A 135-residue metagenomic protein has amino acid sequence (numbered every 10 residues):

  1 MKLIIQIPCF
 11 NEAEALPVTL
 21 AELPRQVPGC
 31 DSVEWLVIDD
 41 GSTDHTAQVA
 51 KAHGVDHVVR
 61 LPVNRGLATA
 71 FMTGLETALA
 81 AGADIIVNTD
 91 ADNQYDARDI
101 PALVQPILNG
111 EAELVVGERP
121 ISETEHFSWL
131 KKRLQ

Functional and structural regions predicted by a protein language model:
K2-I4, E34: Cell-envelope/extracellular polymer assembly enzymes that use nucleotide-activated donors
E12-V27: Short, well-formed alpha-helical segments that are part of the catalytic scaffolds of diverse glycosyltransferases
E14-V18, D44-Q48, H57, R65 (+1 more regions): Residue-level preference for short helical/loop micro-motifs built around acidic side chains
D31-G41, V59, T89: Short beta-strand/loop segment that forms part of the nucleotide-sugar
D39-A47, N93: A conserved acidic beta->alpha catalytic loop
L61-A80, A97-Q135: Acceptor/aglycone-binding surface of glycosyltransferases and processive sugar-polymer synthases
A83-Q94: Short beta-strand-to-loop acidic/aromatic patch adjacent to the donor-nucleotide binding site
